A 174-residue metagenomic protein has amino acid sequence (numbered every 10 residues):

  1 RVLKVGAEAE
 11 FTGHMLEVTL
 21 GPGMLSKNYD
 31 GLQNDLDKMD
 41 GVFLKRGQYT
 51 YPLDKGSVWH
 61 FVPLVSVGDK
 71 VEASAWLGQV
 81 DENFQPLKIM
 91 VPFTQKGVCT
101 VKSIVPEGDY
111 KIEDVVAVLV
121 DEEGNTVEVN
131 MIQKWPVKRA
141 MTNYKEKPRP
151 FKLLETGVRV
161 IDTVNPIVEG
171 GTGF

Functional and structural regions predicted by a protein language model:
R1-K38, V42-K45: N-terminal accessory targeting/assembly segments
R1-V2, T50-D54, V101-V105: Glycine-rich beta-strand-centered segment in the early N-terminal region that forms part of a ligand/cofactor-binding
H14, Q95-V101: Metallocofactor- and cofactor-centric catalytic cores in central/energy metabolism, strongly enriched
T19-G21, P92-Q95: Short, glycine-/polar-rich solvent-exposed loops and beta-turns at beta-strand/coil boundaries
G23-S26, W59, I89, C99: Small-residue-enriched segments and motifs
N28, W76, C99-V101: Conserved hydrophobic positions within beta-strands
L32-L36, E82-Q85, P106-D109: Short, conserved beta-turn/loop elements at beta-strand boundaries and strand-helix junctions
M39-E82, K88-T94, K111-T172: P-loop NTPase nucleotide-binding/switch module
